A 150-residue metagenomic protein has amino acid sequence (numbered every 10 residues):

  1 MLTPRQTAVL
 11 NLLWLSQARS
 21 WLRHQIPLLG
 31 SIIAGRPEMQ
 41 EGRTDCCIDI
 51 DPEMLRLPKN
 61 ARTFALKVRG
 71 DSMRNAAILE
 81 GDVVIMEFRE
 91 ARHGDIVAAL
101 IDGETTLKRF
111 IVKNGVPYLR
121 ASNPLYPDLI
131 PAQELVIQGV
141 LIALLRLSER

Functional and structural regions predicted by a protein language model:
M1-R74, E90-H93, T105-T106, V112 (+3 more regions): Short, positionally conserved secondary-structure boundary motifs
A76-E80: Glycine/acidic-rich beta-strand-loop module
G81-D82, D95: Structural motif
V83-V84, P117: Short beta-strand segments in beta-sandwich/barrel cores
T106-A132: Aromatic- and Lys/Arg-enriched surface recognition patch
